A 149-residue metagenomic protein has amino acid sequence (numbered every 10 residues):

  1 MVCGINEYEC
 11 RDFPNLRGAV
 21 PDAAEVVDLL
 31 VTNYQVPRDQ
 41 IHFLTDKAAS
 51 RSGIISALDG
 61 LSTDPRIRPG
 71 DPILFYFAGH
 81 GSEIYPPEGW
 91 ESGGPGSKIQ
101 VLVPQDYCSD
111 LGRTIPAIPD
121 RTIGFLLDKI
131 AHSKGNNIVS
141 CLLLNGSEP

Functional and structural regions predicted by a protein language model:
Y8-F13, I41-F43, Y107-G112: Short interface patches used for recognition in eukaryotic signaling and trafficking proteins
E9-A24, D28, P116: Glycine- and acidic-residue-enriched helix-capping/strand-helix junction motifs
R17, T45, V103: Residue-level detector of conserved, well-ordered beta-strand and adjacent loop positions that form binding/recognition
A24-Q40: Signal peptide-proximal N-terminal region of secreted/periplasmic/extracellular or secretory-lumen proteins
I41-R51: Short beta->alpha junction loops
S52-A78, S82-P149: Caspase-like (clan CD) cysteine peptidase catalytic core
